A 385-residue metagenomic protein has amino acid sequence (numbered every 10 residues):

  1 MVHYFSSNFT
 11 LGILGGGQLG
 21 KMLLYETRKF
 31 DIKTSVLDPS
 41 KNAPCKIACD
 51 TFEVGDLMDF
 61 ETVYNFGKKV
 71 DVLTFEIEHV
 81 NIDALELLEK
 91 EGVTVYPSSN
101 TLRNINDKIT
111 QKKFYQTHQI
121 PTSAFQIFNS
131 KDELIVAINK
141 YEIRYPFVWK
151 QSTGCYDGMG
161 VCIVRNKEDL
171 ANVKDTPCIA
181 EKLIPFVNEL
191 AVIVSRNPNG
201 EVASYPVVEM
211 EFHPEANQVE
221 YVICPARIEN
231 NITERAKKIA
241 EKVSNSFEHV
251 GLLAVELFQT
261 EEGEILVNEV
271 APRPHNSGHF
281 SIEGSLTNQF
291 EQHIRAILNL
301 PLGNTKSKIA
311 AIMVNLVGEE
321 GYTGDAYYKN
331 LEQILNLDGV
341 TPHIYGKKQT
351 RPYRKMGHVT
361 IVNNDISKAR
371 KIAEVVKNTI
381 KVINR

Functional and structural regions predicted by a protein language model:
M1-N106, T110, D132: ATP-binding N-terminal substructure of ATP-dependent carboxylate-amine bond-forming enzymes
S7, R295-R385: Peripheral (often C-terminal) accessory segments that flank ATP-dependent C-N-forming ligase machineries
C45-K46, S152-T153, T350-R354: Short, flexible turn/loop "capping" segments at secondary-structure junctions
L102-A191, S195-V243, S367, K377: Active-site nucleotide/adenylate-binding loops and adjacent lid/helix of ATP-dependent enzymes
K174-I228, T233-V267, A271-H279, I294-N304 (+2 more regions): Phosphate-binding core of ATP-grasp and ATP-grasp-like enzymes
S281-E283: A conserved FAD-binding loop/helix module that cradles the flavin
